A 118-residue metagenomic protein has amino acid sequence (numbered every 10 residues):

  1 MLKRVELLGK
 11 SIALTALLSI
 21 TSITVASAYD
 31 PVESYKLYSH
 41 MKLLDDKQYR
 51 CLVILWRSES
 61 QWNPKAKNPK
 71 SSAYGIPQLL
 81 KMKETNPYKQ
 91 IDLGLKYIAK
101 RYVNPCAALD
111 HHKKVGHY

Functional and structural regions predicted by a protein language model:
M1-S11: Bacterial Sec-dependent N-terminal signal peptides
L7, I23-W62: Export/targeting segments at the very N-terminus of extracytoplasmic proteins
K10-T21: Bacterial N-terminal signal peptides
I54, N68-Y118: Catalytic and binding regions of secreted/periplasmic enzymes and modules that target cell-wall glycans
P64-A66: Ankyrin repeat boundary signal
